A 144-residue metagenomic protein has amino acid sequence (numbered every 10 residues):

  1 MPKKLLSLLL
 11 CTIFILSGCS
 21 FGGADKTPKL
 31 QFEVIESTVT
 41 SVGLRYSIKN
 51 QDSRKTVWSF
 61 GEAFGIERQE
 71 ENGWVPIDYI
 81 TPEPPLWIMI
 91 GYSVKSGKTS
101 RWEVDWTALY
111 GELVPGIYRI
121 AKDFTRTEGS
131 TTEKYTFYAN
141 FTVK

Functional and structural regions predicted by a protein language model:
P2-G23: Sec-dependent N-terminal signal peptides of Gram-positive bacterial secreted proteins and lipoproteins
P2-K3, K49, G97: Generic cytosolic/nucleocytoplasmic N-terminal low-complexity/intrinsically disordered segments
K3, K29, P85-L86: Generic low-complexity segments that are intrinsically disordered, proline-rich and/or Lys/Arg-biased
L8-C11, I48, L86, D105: Short, functionally important structural connectors and interaction interfaces within domains
C19-I80, D123-K144: Primarily secretory-pathway and cell-envelope proteins
T81-I117, D123-T127: Short, solvent-exposed, Trp/other aromatic-anchored flexible loops in extracytoplasmic proteins
